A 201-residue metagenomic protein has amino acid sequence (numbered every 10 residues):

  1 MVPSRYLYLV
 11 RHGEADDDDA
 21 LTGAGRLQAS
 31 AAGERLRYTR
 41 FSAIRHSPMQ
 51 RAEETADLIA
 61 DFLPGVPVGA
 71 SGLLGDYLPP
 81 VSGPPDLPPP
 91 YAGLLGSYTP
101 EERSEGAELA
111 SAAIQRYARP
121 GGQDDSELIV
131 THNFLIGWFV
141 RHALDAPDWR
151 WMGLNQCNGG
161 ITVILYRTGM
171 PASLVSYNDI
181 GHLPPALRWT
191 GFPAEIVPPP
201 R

Functional and structural regions predicted by a protein language model:
M1-S4, G65, G69, D76-P88 (+2 more regions): Acidic, low-complexity terminal tails and accessory targeting/binding regions of phosphate-metabolizing enzymes
V2-S71, S97-R103: Active-site-proximal alpha-helix that buttresses catalytic centers in soluble enzyme cores
L7, Q123-F134: Generic beta-sheet signal
G13, N133, I180: Active-site metal-binding loops of divalent metal-dependent hydrolases
D17-D19, I59-Y117, R201: Phosphate-handling substructures
Y38-R40, Y117-D125: Glycine-rich phosphate-binding loop signature in dinucleotide/nucleotide-binding domains
L58, W138-H142: Active-site signature of alpha/beta-hydrolase-fold catalytic machinery across serine- and Asp/Cys-nucleophile hydrolases
